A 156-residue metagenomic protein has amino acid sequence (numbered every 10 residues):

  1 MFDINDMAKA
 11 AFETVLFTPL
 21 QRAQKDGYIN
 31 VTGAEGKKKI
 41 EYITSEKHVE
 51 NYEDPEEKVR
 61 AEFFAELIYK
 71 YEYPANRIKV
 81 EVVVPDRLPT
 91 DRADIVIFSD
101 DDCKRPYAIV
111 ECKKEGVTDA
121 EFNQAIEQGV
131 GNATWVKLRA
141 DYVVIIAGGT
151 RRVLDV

Functional and structural regions predicted by a protein language model:
F2-Y142, G149-V156: A short, conserved, highly charged catalytic patch centered on acidic carboxylates
